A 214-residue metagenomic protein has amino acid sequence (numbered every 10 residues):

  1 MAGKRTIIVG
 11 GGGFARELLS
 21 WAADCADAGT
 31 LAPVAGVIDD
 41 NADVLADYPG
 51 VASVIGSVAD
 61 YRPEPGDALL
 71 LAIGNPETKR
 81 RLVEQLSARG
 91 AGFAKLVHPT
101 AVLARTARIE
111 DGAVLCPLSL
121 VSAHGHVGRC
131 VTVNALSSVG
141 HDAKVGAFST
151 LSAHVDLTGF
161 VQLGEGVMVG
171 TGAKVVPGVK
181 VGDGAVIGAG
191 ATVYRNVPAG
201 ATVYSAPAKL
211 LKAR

Functional and structural regions predicted by a protein language model:
G3-A22: Glycine-rich adenosine-cofactor-binding loop
F14, G74-E77, K209: Short glycine-rich anion-binding loops that position phosphate/pyrophosphate groups of nucleotides and phosphorylated
L19-W21, G50, R81-Q85, V127 (+1 more regions): Short amphipathic alpha-helical segments
A22-D27, L86-A88: Short, solvent-exposed amphipathic alpha-helical segments in soluble enzyme and RNA/protein-processing domains
C25-D47: NAD(P)-binding Rossmann-fold cofactor-contacting core
A42-V102: Phosphate-bearing ligand-interacting subdomains that bind or position ATP/ADP/UDP/GDP/NAD(P) or nucleotide-linked
L96-L211: Structural signal for interior beta-strand "rungs" in well-ordered beta-sheet cores of soluble enzyme domains
